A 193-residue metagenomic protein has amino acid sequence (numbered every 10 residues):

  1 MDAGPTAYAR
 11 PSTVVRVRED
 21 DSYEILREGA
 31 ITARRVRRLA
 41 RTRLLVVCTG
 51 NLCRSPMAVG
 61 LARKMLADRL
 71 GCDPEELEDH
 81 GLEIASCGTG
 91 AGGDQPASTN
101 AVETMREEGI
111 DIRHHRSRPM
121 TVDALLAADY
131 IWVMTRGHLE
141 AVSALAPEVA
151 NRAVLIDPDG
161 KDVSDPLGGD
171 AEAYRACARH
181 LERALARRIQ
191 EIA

Functional and structural regions predicted by a protein language model:
M1-L45: Active-site-adjacent structural elements in enzyme catalytic cores
P11, A128-D129: Short, well-ordered alpha-helix to beta-strand connector turns
R18-E24, Y130, R136-A193: Phosphate-binding/catalytic loops
G29, T135-R136: Helix N-cap/beta->alpha junction signal
R41-A127, A193: Conserved active-site segments centered on acidic
S55, M134-T135: Replace "coordinates the UDP/GDP/TDP-sugar" with "coordinates nucleotide-activated sugar donors
